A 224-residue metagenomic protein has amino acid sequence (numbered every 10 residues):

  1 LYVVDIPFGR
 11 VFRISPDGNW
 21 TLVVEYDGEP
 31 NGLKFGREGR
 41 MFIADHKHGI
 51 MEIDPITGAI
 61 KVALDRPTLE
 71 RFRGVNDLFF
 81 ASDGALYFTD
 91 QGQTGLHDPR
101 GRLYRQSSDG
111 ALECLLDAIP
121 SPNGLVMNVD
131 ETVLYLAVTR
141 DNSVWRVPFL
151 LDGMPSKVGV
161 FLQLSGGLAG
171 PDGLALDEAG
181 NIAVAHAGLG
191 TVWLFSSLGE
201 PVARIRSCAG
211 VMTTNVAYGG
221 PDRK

Functional and structural regions predicted by a protein language model:
L1, I6, Y26-G49, T68-L86 (+5 more regions): Beta-rich, blade/repeat-based domains predominating in secreted/periplasmic proteins but also intracellular
Y2-L22: Beta-propeller domains
R10-F12, G49-M51, G101-Y104, S143-W145 (+1 more regions): A short loop-to-beta-strand structural motif that recurs across blades of beta-propeller domains
I14-N19, D54-G58, Q106-G110, P148-G153 (+1 more regions): Short loop/turn segments that connect beta-strands within beta-propeller blades
G18-E25, K61-L69, A111-D117, K157-L164 (+1 more regions): A short beta-strand motif characteristic of beta-propeller blades
V126-V147, L151, V158: Glycine- and Gly-Pro-enriched alpha-helical subdomains that act as flexible, kink-prone "lid/hinge" or packing modules
N142-S143, F149, P155-V158, L162-E200: Loop/turn-rich, solvent-exposed surfaces of beta-rich toroidal or solenoidal domains
